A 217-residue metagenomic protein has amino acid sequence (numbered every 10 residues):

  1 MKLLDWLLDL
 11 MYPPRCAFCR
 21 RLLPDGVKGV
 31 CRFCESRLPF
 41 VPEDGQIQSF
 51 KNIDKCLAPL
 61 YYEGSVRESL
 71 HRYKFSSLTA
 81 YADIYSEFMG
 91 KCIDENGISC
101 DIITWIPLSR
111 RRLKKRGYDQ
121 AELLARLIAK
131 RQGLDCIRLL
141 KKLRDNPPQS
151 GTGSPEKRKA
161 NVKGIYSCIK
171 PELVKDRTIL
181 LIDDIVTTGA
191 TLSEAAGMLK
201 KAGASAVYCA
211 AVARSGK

Functional and structural regions predicted by a protein language model:
M1-K217: Glycine-rich phosphate/pyrophosphate-handling loop used in enzymes and phosphotransfer proteins
